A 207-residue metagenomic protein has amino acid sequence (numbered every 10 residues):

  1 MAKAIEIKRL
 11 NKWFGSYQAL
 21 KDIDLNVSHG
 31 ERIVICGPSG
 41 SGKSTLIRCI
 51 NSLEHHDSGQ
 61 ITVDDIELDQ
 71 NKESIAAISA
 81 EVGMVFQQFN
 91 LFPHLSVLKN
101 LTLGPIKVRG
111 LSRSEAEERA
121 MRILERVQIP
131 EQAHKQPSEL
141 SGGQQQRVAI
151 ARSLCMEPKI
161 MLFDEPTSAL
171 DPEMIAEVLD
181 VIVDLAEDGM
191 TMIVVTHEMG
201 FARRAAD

Functional and structural regions predicted by a protein language model:
A2-D207: ABC family nucleotide-binding domain
